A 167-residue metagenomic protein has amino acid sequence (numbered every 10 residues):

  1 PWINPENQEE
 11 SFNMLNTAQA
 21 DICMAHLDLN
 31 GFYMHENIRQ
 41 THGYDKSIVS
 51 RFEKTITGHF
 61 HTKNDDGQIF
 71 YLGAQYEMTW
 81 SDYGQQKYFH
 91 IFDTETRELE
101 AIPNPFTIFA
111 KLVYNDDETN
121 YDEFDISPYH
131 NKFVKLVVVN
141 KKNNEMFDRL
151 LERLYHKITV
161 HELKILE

Functional and structural regions predicted by a protein language model:
P1-F70: His/Asp/Glu-rich metal-coordinating catalytic cores of metallo-dependent phosphodiesterases/hydrolases acting on
W2-N7, Q75, D117-T119, K141-N143: Short beta->alpha connector loops
W2-P5, K87-H90, L163: Short flexible/disordered coil segments
E10-M14, E36-I38, Y83-Q86, L112-D117 (+1 more regions): Surface-exposed beta-strand edges and their flanking turn/coil or helix-capping segments
N16-Q19, T41-D45, A74-Q75, Y88-I91 (+2 more regions): Short, low-complexity, polar/charged sequence segments that are solvent-exposed and flexible
A18, S50, G84-K87, T94 (+1 more regions): Short gly/pro-enriched beta-turn/loop segments at secondary-structure junctions
K54-T57, D65-Y121: Active-site-adjacent helix-turn-beta-strand microarchitecture at beta-sheet edges that either contains or buttresses
T94-E167: Accessory, non-catalytic peripheral segments of nucleic-acid enzymes
